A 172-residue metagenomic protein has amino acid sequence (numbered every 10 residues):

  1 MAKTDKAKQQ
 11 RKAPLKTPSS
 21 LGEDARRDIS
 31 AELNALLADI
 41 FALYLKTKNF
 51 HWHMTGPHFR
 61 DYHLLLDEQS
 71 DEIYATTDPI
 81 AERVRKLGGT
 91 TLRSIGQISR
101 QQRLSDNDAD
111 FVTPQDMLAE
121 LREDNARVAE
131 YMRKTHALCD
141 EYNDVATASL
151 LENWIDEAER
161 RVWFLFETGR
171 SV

Functional and structural regions predicted by a protein language model:
M1-S19: Acidic, low-complexity proline/glycine-rich segments
A2-K3, F59, D71, T91 (+3 more regions): Long, contiguous binding/interaction regions
P14-L36, D110, P114: Disorder-to-helix initiation segments
S20-D28, L43-E68, T135-A146: Helix-loop segments that flank and shape redox-cofactor active sites
R27-L37, F41, D67-S70, Y74 (+4 more regions): Short amphipathic alpha-helical segments with heptad-repeat character
L37, Y44, H51, S70 (+6 more regions): A structural signal for well-ordered alpha-helices, especially hydrophobic packing surfaces of coiled-coils
M54, H58-Q97: Conserved alpha-helical segments that form or flank metal/cofactor-binding pockets of metalloenzymes
E82, G96-N153: Acidic/histidine-rich alpha-helical segments that form the ligand environment of transition-metal centers
